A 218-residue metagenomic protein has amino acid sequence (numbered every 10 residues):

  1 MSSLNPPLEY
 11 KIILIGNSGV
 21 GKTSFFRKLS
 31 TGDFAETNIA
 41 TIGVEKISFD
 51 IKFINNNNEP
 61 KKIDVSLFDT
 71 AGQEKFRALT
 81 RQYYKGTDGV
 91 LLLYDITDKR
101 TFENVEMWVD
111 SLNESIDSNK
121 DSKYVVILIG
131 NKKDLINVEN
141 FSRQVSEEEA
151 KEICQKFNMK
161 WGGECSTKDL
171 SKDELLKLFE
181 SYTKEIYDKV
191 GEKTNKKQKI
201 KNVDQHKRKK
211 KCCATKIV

Functional and structural regions predicted by a protein language model:
M1-T194, K216-V218: TRAFAC-class small GTPase G-domain
E192-H206: CheY-like receiver
N202-V218: Polybasic, Ser/Thr-rich amphipathic helices
